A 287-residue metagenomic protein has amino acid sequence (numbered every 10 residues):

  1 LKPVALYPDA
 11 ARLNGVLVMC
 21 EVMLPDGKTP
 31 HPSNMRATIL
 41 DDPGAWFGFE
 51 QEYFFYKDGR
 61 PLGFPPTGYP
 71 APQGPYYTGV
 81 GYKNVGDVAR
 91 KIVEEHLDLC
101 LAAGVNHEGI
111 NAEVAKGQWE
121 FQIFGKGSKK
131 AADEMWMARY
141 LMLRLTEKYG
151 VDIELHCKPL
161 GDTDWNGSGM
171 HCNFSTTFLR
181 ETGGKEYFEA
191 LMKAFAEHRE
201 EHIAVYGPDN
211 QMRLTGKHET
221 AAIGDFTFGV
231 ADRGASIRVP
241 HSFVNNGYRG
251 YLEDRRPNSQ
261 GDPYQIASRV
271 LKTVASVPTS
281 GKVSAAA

Functional and structural regions predicted by a protein language model:
L1-A287: Glycine-rich, acidic/polar active-site loops that bind/position phosphate-bearing ligands
